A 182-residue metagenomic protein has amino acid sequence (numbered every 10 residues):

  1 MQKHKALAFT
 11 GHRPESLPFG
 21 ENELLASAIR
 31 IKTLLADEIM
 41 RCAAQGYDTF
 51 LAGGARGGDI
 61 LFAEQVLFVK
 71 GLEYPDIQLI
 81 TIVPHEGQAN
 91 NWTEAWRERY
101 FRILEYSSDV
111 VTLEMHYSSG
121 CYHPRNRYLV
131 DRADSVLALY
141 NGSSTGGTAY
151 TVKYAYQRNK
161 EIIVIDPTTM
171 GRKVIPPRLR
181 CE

Functional and structural regions predicted by a protein language model:
M1-E182: Acidic/glycine-enriched connector segments
